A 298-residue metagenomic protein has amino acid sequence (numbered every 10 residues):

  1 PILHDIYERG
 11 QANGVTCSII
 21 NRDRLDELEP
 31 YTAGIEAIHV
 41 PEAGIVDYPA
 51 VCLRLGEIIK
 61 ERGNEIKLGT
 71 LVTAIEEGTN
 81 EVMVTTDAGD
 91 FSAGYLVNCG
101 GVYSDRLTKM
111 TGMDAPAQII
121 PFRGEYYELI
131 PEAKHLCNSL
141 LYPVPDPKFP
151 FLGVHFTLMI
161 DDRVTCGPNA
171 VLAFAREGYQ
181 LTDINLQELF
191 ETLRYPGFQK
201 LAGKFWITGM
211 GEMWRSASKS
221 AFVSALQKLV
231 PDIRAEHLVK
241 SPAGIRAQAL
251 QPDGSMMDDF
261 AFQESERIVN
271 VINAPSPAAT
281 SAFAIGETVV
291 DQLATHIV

Functional and structural regions predicted by a protein language model:
P1, L28-I35, E76-M83, F91 (+1 more regions): A short, glycine/Asx- and small/polar-enriched loop/turn that sits immediately N-terminal to a beta-strand
P1-R24, G153-T157, R163-T165, A175: Dinucleotide-binding Rossmann-like beta1-alpha1 core, especially the glycine-rich loop that anchors the ADP
L3-I6, R22, C52, S104 (+1 more regions): A general structural signal for well-ordered alpha-helical segments in protein cores
I19, R24-R62, M83-V84, W206-M210 (+1 more regions): Helix-loop-beta segment of a Rossmann-like dinucleotide-binding subdomain
I38-Y95, C99, Y103-R106, S281-A294: Helical element adjacent to the flavin cofactor pocket in flavoenzyme catalytic cores
Y48, L181, T192, P196-V298: C-terminal catalytic lobe of FAD-dependent flavoproteins
I66, A117-F122, I233-P242: A short coil-to-beta-strand element that immediately follows conserved catalytic motifs
I75-N185: Flavin-dependent oxidoreductases
